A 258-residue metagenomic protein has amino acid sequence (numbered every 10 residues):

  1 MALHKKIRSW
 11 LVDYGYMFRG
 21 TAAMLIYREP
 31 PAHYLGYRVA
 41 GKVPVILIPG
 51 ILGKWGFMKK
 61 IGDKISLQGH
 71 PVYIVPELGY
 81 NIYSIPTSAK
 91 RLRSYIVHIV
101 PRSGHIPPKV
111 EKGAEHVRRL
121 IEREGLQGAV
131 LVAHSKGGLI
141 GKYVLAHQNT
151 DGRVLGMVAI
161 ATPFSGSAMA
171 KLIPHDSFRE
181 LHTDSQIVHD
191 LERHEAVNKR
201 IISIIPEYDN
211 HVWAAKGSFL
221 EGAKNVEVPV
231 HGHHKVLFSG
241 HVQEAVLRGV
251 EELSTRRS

Functional and structural regions predicted by a protein language model:
M1-V75, S94, E122, G152 (+2 more regions): Flexible, membrane-associating and regulatory peripheral segments of lipid-active enzymes
K5-W10, H33-L35, A159-S167, P206-Y208: A broad, low-specificity signal for short, low-complexity segments enriched in glycine/proline and polar/charged
I46-P49, G56, K60, K64-Y80 (+2 more regions): Serine-dependent carboxylesterase/thioesterase catalytic core of lipase-like alpha/beta-hydrolase/SGNH enzymes
K54-W55, I140, G166, A214 (+2 more regions): Hydrophobic positions within alpha-helical membrane elements
V197-S258: C-terminal catalytic-base region of ester-bond hydrolases, centering on the histidine of the charge-relay
